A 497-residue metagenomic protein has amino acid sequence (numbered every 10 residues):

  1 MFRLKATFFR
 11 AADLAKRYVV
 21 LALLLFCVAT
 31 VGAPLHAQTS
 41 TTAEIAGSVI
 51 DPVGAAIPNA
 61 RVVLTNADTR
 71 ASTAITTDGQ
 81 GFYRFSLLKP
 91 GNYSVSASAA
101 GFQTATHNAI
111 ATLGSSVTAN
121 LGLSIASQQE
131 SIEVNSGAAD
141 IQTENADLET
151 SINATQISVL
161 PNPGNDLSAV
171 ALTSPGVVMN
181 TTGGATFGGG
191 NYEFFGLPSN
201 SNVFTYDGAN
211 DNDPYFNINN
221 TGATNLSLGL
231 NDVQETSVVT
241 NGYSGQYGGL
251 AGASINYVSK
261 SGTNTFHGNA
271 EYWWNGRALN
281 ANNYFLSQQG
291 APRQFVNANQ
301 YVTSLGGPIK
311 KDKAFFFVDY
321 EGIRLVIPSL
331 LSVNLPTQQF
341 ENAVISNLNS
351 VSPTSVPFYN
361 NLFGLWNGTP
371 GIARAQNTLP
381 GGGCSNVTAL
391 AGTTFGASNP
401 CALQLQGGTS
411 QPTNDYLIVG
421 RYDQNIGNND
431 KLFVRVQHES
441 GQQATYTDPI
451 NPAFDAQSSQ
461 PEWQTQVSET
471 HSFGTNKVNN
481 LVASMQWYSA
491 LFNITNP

Functional and structural regions predicted by a protein language model:
F2-L4, F8, L14-N153: Periplasm-facing N-terminal accessory domains of Gram-negative outer-membrane beta-barrel systems
I50, T65-A67, S98, F195 (+3 more regions): A generic structural motif
P52, A67-T69, A100-F102, N275 (+3 more regions): Short coil/turn motifs at secondary-structure junctions
F85-L87, G307, H471: Short, flexible loop/turn segments at beta-strand junctions in immunoglobulin-like and fibronectin type III
Q128-E130, A139-N191, G196-V203, G208-G245 (+4 more regions): Acidic, glycine-rich flexible loop segments
